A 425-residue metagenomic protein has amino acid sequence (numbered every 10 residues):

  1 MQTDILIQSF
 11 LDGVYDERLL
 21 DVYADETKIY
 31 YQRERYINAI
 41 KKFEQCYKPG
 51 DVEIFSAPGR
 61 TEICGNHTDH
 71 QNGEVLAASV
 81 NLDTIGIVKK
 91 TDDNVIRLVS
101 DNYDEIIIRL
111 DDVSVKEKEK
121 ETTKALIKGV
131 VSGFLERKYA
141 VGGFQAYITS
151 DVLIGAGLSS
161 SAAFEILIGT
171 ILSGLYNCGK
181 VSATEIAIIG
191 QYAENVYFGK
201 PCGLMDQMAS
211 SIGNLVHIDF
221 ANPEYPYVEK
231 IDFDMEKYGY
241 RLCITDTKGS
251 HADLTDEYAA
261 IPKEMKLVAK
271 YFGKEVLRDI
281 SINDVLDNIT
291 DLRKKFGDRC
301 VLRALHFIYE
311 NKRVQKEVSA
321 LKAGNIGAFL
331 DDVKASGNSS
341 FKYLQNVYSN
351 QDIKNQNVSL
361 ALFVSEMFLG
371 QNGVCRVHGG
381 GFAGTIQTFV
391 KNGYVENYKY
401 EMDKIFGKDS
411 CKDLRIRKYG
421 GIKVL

Functional and structural regions predicted by a protein language model:
M1-R60, I85, K89, D93-K120 (+2 more regions): C-terminal nucleotide
A57-N72, D151-L167, Q371-F389: Glycine/serine-rich anion-binding loops at beta->alpha junctions that coordinate negatively charged ligand groups
E74-D92, I212: Structural signature of FAD isoalloxazine-binding scaffolds in flavoprotein oxidoreductases
S79-N81, L158-C178, V390: DPxDG-like acidic metal-binding loop motif
R97-V99, G143-S150, K180-Y192, L330-A335 (+1 more regions): Beta-strand segments within the central parallel beta-sheet cores of soluble alpha/beta enzyme folds
V131-L153: Glycine- and acidic-rich phosphate- and metal-coordinating loops
E136-F144, L172-I186, N392-I405: Phosphate-handling active-site elements
C178-P226, S336, L362-S365, C375-H378: Alpha/beta catalytic cores of group-transfer enzymes, especially the acyltransferase/condensing modules of polyketide
